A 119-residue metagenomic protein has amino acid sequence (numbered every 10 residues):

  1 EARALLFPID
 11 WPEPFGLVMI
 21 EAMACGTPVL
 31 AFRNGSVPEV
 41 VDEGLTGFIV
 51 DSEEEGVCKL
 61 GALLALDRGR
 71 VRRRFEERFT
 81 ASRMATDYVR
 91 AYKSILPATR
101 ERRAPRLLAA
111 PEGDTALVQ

Functional and structural regions predicted by a protein language model:
E1-P14: Acidic donor-binding loop of glycosyltransferase active sites
G16-M19, V37: Short glycine/serine-rich donor-binding loops of glycosyltransferases
A22: Donor-sugar nucleotide-binding helix/loop cap in glycosyltransferases
P28-A31: Short hydrophobic beta-strand element within catalytic cores of glycosyltransferases and related nucleotide-activated
R33-G44, F48-D51: Short acidic/histidine- and often glycine-rich active-site loop of Leloir-type glycosyltransferases that engages
F48-G69: C-terminal "capping" alpha-helix adjacent to the active site of nucleotide-linked donor transferases in cell-envelope
A65-A81, D87, E101, L107: A short, well-ordered alpha-helix in the C-terminal region of glycosyltransferases
P97-Q119: Intrinsically disordered, low-complexity acidic/proline-/asparagine-rich linker or regulatory tail/stalk regions
